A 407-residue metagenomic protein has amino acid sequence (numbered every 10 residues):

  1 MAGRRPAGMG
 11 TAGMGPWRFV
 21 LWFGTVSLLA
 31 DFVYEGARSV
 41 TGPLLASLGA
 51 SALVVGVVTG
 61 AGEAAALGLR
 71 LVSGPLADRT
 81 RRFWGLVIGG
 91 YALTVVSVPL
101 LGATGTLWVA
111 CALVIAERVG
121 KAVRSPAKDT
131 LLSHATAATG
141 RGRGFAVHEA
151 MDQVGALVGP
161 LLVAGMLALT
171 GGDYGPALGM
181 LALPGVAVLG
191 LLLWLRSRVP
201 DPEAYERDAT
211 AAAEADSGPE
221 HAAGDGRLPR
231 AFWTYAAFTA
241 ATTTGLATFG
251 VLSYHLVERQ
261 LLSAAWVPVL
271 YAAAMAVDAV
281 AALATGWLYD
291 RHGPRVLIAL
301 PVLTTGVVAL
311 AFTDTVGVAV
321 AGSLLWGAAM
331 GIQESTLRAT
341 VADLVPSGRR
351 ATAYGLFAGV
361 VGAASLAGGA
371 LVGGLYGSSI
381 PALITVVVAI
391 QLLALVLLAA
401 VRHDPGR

Functional and structural regions predicted by a protein language model:
G13-E63, W233-L270: Helix-loop boundary and gating motifs at the non-cytosolic
P43, S47, V158-P176, A367-L383: Transmembrane alpha-helix termini and helix-breaking/packing motifs in multi-pass membrane transporters
L69-R82, L167, V280-G293, Y376: Helix-to-loop junctions at the C-terminal end of transmembrane segments in multipass secondary transporters
G85-P99, R295-A309, V388: Structural signature of the two symmetry-related core transmembrane helices
L113-V154: Cytoplasmic helix-loop-helix junction between adjacent transmembrane helices in 12-TM secondary transporters
G175-W194, L383-A400: Symmetry-related core transmembrane helices of the 12-TM Major Facilitator Superfamily/SLC fold
H292-L337: C-terminal transmembrane helical hairpin of 12-TM major facilitator-type secondary transporters
R349-S378: A late C-terminal transmembrane helix in Major Facilitator Superfamily
